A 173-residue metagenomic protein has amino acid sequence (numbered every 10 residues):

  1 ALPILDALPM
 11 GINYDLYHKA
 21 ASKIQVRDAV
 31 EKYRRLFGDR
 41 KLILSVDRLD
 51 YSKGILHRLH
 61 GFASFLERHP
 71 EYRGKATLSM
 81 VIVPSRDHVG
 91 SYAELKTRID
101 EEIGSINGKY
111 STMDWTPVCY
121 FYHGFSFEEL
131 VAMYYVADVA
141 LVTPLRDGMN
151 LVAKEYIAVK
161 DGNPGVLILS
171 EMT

Functional and structural regions predicted by a protein language model:
L2, K19-I43, P70-R73: Nucleotide-sugar donor-binding and catalytic loop/hinge architecture of NDP-sugar-dependent glycosyltransferases
P3-L5, K41, G74-L78, D114-C119 (+1 more regions): Residue-level recognition of the N-termini of beta-strands and the immediately preceding loop/turn
G11: Carbohydrate-associated surface elements
F37-S52, L59, S79: Conserved donor-binding/catalytic core segment of Leloir-type glycosyltransferases
K53-I55, G61, N150: Active-site helix-initiating loop/hinge in glycosyltransferases
L66-S79, Y135, V139-T173: Catalytic binding pocket for nucleotide-activated donors in carbohydrate/polymer assembly enzymes
I82-E128: Nucleotide-activated donor-binding/catalytic signature segment of Leloir-type glycosyltransferases, i.e., the conserved
S126-A137: Short acidic alpha-helix that forms the nucleotide-activated donor recognition element in Leloir-type transferases
